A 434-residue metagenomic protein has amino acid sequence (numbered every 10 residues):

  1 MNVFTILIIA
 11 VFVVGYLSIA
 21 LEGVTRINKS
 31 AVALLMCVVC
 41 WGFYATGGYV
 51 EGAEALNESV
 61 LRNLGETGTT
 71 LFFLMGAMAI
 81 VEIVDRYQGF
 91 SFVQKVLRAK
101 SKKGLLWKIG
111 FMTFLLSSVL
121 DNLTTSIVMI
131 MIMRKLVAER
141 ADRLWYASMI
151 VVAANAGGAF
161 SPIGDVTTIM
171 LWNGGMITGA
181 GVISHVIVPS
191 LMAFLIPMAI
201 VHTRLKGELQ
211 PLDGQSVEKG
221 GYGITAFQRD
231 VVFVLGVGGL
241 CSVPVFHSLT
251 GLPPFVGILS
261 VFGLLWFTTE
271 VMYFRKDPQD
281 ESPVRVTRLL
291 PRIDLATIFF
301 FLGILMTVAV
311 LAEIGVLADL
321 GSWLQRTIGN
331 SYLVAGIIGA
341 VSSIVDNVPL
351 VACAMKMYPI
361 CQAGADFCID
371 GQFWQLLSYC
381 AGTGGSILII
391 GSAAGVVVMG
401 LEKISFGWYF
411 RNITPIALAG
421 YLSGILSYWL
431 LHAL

Functional and structural regions predicted by a protein language model:
M1-F4, V24-S30, E54-G68, G179-V188 (+5 more regions): Interfacial loop-to-helix junctions that mark the boundaries of transmembrane helices in multi-pass membrane
I6-G15, R26-E51, T67-A79, R229-G239 (+2 more regions): Hydrophobic mid-bilayer segments of alpha-helices in multi-pass membrane transport proteins, especially secondary
L7, E139-L144, F160-S161, M170-L171 (+4 more regions): Juxtamembrane and boundary regions of transmembrane helices in multi-pass small-molecule transporters and channels
C40-V50, L64-G65, L116-L123, I127-A153 (+3 more regions): Membrane-interfacial helix-loop connectors
W41, T70, L74, M78 (+14 more regions): Transmembrane alpha-helical segments of multi-pass membrane transport proteins and ion-pumping complexes
G65, Y87, Q94-V96, I109 (+1 more regions): Transmembrane helical segments that form the transport core of multi-pass membrane transport proteins
G65-M75, G181-P197, T250-G263, W374-G384: Alpha-helical transmembrane segments
F194-Q279: Long, contiguous bundles of hydrophobic transmembrane helices that form the permeation core of multi-pass
